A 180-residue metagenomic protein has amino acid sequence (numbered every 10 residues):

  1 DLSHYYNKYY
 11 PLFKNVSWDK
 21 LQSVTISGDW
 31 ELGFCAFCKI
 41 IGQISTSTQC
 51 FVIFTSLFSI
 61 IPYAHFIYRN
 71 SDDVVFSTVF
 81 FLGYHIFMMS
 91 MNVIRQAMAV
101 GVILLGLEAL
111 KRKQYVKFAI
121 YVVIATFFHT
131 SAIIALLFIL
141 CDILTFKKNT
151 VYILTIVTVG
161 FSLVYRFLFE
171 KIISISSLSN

Functional and structural regions predicted by a protein language model:
L2-N180: Terminal, non-globular segments
